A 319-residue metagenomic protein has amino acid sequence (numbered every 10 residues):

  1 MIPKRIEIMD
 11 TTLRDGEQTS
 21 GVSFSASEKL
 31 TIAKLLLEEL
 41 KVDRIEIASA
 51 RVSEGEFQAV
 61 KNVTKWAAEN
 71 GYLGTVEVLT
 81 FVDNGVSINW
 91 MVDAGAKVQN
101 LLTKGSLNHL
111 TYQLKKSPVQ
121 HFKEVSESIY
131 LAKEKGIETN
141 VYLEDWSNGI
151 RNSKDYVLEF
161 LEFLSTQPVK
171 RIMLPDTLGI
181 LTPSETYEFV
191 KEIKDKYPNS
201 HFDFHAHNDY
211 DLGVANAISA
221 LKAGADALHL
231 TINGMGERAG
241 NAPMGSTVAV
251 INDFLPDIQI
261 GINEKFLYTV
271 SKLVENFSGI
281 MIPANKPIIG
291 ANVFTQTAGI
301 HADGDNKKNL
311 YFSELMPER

Functional and structural regions predicted by a protein language model:
M1, R5-R14, P256-R319: A mid-to-C-terminal "edge-of-domain" accessory segment
P3-I8, R14-R44, N62-G71, N84-S200 (+1 more regions): Alpha/beta enzyme core
V22, S49-A50, F81, P118 (+5 more regions): Hydrophobic alpha-helical scaffolding
F24-T31, E54-Q58, Q120-K123, N152-D155 (+8 more regions): Conserved active-site and cofactor/substrate-binding residues in soluble primary-metabolism enzymes
W66, G236-N263, V270: C-terminal helical cap(s) of enzyme catalytic domains, especially alpha/beta-barrels
V76-D83, H201-V214: Glycine-rich beta-to-alpha transition loops that act as phosphate-gripper elements at the mouths of alpha/beta enzyme
L107-H109, D211, G234-A239: Short gly/pro/ser/thr-enriched loop/turn and capping motifs at secondary-structure boundaries
H205-N233: Small-aliphatic-rich amphipathic alpha-helix that forms the alpha element of a beta-alpha
